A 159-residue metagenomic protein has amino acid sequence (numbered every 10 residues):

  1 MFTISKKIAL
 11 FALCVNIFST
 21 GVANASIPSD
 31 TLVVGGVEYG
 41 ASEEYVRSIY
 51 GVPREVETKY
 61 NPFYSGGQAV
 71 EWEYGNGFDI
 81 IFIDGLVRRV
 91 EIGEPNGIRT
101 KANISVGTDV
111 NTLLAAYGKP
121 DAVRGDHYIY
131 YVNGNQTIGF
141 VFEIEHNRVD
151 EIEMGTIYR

Functional and structural regions predicted by a protein language model:
M1-A9: Bacterial N-terminal signal peptides that target proteins for export
K7, I27, E94-N96: Short hydrophobic/aromatic segments of transmembrane alpha-helices and their interfaces
A9-T20: Bacterial N-terminal signal peptides
G21-A25: Sec/Tat signal peptide C-region and signal peptidase I cleavage site
I27, T31, A41-D84, S105-I157: A cross-family detector of function-defining hotspots
D30-V37, G97-I104: Second-shell loop/turn segments in exported
L86-R89, G93, G97, V106: A low-complexity, Ser/Thr/Gly/Pro-enriched, surface-exposed linker/loop concept that marks segments flanking
I92-N96, E153-R159: Short, solvent-exposed aromatic-acidic interface loops
